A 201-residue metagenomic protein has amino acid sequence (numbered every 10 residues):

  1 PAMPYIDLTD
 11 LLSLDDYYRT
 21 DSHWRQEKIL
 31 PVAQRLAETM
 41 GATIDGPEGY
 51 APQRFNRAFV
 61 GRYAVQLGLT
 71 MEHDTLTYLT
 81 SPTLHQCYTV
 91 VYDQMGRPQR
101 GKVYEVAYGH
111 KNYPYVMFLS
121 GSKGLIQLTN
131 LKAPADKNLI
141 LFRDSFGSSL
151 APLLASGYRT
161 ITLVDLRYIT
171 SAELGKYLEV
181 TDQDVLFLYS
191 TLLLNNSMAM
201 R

Functional and structural regions predicted by a protein language model:
P1-R201: Extracellular glycan-modifying ectodomains
